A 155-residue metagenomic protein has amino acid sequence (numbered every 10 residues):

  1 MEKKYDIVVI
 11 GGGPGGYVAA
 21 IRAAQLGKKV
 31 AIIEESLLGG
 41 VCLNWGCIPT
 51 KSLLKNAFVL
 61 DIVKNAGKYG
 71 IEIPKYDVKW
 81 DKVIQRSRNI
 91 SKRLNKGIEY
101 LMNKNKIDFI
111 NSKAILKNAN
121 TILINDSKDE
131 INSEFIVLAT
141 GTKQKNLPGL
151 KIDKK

Functional and structural regions predicted by a protein language model:
M1-G13: Beta1/beta-strand and adjacent pyrophosphate-binding region of the FAD-binding site in flavoprotein oxidoreductases
E2-K4, I21-K28, I33-K155: Glycine-rich flavin
G16-Y17: N-terminal Rossmann-fold NAD(P) dinucleotide-binding loop
